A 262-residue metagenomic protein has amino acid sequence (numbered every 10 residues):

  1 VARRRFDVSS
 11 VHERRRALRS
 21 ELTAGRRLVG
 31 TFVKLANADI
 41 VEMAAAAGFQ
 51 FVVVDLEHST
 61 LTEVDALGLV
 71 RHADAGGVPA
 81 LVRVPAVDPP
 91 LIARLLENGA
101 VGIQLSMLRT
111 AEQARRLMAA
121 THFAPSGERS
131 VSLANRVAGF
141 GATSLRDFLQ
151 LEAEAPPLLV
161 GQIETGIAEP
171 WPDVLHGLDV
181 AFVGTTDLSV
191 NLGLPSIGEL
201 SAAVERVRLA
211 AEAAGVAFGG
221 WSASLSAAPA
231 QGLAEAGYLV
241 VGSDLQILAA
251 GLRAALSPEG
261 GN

Functional and structural regions predicted by a protein language model:
A2-G30, A142-A155, R206, E212-A213: N-terminal amphipathic alpha-helix/helix-capping segment at the start of soluble metabolic enzymes
L28-V33, V52-V54, A80-V84, I103-L105 (+4 more regions): Hydrophobic faces of well-ordered beta-strands that scaffold small-molecule active sites in alpha/beta enzyme cores
K34-A36, E57-S59, P85-V87, L108 (+4 more regions): Active-site beta-loop-alpha junctions enriched in small/polar residues
I40-G68, V183-E199: Glycine-rich, proline-tolerant flexible connector loops at the mouths of alpha/beta enzymes
E42, A46, V87-V101, L105 (+3 more regions): Catalytic cores of alpha/beta
E63-E97, A119-G127, L151-E154, S196-G220: Alpha-helix-loop-beta-strand connector modules within alpha/beta enzyme cores
L69, A73, A111-G127, L245-N262: C-terminal helical cap(s) of enzyme catalytic domains, especially alpha/beta-barrels
P90, A100-V180, T185-V190: Conserved anion-binding
